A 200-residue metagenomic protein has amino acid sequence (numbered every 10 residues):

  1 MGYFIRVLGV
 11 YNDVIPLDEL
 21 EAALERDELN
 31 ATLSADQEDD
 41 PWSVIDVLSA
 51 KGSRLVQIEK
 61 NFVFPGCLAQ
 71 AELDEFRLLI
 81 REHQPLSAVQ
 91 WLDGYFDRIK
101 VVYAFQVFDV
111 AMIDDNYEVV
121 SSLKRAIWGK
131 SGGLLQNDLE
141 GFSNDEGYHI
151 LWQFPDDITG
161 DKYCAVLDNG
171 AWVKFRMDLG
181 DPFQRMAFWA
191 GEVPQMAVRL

Functional and structural regions predicted by a protein language model:
M1-D13: Terminal, regulation- and interaction-focused segments at domain boundaries
M1-F4, L20-N30, A111-L200: Acidic, proline/glycine-rich low-complexity IDRs
N12, P65-L68, E72, Q84 (+4 more regions): Non-membrane alpha-helical secondary structure
N12-V14, F108-I113: Short acidic, S/G/P-rich loop/turn micro-motifs used as interaction or catalytic elements
D18, D27-V107: Short, intrinsically disordered low-complexity segments
